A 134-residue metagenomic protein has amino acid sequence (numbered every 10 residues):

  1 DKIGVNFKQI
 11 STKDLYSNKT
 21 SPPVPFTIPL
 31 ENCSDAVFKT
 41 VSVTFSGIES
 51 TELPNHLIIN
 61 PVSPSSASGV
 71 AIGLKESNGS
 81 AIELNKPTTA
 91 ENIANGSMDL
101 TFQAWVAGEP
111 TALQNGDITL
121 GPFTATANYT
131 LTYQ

Functional and structural regions predicted by a protein language model:
D1-Q134: Mature extracellular/passenger domains of Gram-negative fimbrial/pilin and adhesin proteins
